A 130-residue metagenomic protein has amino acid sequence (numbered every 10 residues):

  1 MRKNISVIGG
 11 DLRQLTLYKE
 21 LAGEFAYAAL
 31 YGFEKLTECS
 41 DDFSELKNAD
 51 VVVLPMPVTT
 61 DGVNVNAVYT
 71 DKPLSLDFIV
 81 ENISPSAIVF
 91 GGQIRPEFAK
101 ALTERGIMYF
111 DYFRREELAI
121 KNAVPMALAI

Functional and structural regions predicted by a protein language model:
R2-N4, S86: Phosphate-coordination loops involved in phosphoryl transfer and adenosine-cofactor binding
I5, A26-A29, Y109: Hydrophobic anchor at the start of a short beta-strand that flanks the dinucleotide cofactor-binding loop
I5-T16, L21, A129: Glycine-rich adenosine-cofactor-binding loop
D11, E34, Q93-R95: Residues in the short beta-alpha loop(s) of Rossmann-like NAD(P)-binding domains
E24-E38: NAD(P)-binding Rossmann-fold cofactor-contacting core
T37-N48: Short acidic low-complexity segments
N48-A49, S86: Local beta-strand N-terminus motif with an aromatic residue
L54-N64, K72-A129: Glycine/serine-rich phosphate-binding loop and adjoining beta1-alpha1 elements at the start of nucleotide-handling
